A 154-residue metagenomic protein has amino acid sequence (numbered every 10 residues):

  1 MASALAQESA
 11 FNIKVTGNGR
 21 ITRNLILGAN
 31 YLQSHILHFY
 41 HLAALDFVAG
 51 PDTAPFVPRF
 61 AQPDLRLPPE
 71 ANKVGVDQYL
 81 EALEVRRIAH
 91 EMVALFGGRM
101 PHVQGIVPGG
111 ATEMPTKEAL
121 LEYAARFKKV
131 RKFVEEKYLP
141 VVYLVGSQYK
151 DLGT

Functional and structural regions predicted by a protein language model:
M1-T154: Active-site bordering "gate/hinge" segments that shape substrate access to catalytic or cofactor-binding pockets
